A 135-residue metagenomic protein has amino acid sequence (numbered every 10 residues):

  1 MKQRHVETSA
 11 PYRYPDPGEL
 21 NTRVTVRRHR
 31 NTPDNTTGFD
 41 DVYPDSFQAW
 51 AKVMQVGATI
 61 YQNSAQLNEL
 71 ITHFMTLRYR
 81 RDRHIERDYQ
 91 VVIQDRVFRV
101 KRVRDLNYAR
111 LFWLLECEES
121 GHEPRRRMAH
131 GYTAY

Functional and structural regions predicted by a protein language model:
K2-T8, G18-E19, R28-P33, G38-Y135: Short, conserved turn/kink motifs that form compact alpha/beta structural patches or helix kinks used as
P11-Y12: Short boundary/loop segments of OB/S1/cold-shock single-stranded nucleic-acid-binding domains
V24-V26: A short beta-strand micro-motif
